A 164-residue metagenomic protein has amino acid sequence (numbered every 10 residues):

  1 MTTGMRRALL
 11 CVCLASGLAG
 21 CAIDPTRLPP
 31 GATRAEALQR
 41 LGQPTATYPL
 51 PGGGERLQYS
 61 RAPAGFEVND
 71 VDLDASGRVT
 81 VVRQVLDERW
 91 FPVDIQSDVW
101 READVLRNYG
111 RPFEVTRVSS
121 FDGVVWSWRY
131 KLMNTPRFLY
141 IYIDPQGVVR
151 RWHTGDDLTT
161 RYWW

Functional and structural regions predicted by a protein language model:
M1-L10: Bacterial N-terminal signal peptides that target proteins for export
T26-R78, S97-W164: A cross-family detector of function-defining hotspots
R83-Q84, T154: Beta-turn initiation residues at beta-strand->coil junctions
